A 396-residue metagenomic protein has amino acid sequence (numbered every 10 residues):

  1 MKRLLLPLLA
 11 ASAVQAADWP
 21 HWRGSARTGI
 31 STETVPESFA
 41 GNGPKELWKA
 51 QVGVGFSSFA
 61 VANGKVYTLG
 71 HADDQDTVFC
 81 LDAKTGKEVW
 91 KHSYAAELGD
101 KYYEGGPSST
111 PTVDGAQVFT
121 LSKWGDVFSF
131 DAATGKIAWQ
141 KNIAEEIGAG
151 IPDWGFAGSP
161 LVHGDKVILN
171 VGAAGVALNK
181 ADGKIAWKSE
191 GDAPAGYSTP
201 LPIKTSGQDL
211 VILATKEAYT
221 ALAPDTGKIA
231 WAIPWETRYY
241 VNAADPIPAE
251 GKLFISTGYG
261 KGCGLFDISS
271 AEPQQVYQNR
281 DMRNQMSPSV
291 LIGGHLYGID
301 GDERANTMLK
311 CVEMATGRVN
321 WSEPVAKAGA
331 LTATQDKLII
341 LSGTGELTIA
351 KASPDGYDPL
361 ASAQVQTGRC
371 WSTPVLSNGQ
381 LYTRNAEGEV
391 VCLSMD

Functional and structural regions predicted by a protein language model:
R3-S12: Sec-dependent N-terminal signal peptides
A17-Q51, T77-D100, K136-A149, K184-E190 (+5 more regions): Aromatic (tryptophan-biased) beta-strands that constitute blades/sheets of beta-rich domains
G24-R27, H71-D73, K123, G172 (+5 more regions): Short loop/turn segments immediately following the C-termini of beta-strands
L47-A60, K91-T112, Q140-V162, G172 (+7 more regions): Extracytoplasmic beta-rich repeat domains
N63-G64, G115-A116, G164-D165, G207-D209 (+4 more regions): Short coil/turn segments that connect the beta-strands within blades of beta-propeller domains
V78-C80, S129, A177, A221 (+4 more regions): Conserved blade-register residue in beta-propeller folds
R369-D396: Blade-level signature of beta-propeller repeat domains, shared across WD40, Kelch, NHL, RCC1 and BNR/Asp-box propellers
